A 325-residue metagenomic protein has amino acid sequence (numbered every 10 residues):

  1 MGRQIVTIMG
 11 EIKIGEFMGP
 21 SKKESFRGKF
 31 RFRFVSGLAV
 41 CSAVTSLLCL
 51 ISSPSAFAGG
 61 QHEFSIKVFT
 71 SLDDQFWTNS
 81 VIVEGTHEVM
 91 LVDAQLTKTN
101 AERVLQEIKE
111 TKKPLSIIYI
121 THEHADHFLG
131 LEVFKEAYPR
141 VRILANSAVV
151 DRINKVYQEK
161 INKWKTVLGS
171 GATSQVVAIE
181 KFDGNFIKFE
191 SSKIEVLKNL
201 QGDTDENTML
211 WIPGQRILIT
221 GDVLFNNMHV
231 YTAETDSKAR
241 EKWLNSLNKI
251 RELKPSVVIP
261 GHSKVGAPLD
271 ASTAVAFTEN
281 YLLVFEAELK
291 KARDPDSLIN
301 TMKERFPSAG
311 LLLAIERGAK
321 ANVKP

Functional and structural regions predicted by a protein language model:
M1-R33: N-terminal secretory signal peptides that target proteins for export/translocation
G37-S52: Bacterial N-terminal signal peptides
A56-A58: Boundary at the C-terminal end of the N-terminal hydrophobic targeting segment
G60-E110, L210-T220: Conserved beta-strand hairpin/beta-sheet module of binuclear metal-dependent hydrolase folds, prominently
V92-A94, S116-H124, L144-S147, L218-G221 (+1 more regions): Active-site neighborhood of phospho(di)ester-bond hydrolases with catalytic His/Asp-centered motifs
L96, F186, K193, N199-G202 (+1 more regions): Metallo-beta-lactamase
E110-F186: Active-site HxH/HxHxD metal-binding segment of metal-dependent hydrolases
E252-V257, V265-P325: Accessory terminal helices/loops
